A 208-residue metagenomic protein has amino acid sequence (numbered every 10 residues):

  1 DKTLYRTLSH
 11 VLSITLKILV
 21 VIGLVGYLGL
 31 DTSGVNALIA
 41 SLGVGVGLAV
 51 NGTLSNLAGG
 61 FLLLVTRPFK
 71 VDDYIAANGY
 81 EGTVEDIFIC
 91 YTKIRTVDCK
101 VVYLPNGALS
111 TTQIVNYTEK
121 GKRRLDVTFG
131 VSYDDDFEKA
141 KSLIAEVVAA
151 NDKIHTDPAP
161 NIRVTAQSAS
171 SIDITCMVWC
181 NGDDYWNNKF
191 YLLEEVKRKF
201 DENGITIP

Functional and structural regions predicted by a protein language model:
D1-V65, V97, V101-K122: Membrane-contacting alpha-helices and adjoining membrane-interface segments in channel/transport-associated proteins
H10, T83, Q113, N161-R163: Residues located in well-ordered beta-strands
L12-T15, N36-I39, A76, D157-V164: Glycine/charge-rich, flexible interdomain linkers and switch-proximal surface loops that mediate coupling
L24, G29, L54, D72 (+6 more regions): Residue-level signature of catalytic and energy-coupling elements of molecular machines, predominantly ATP/GTP-dependent
V44, L48-G52, D134-E138, W186-Y191: Ordered, soluble secondary-structure elements with a strong preference for glycine-centered loop motifs and nearby
L64-T156: Soluble accessory domains appended to multi-pass membrane transport proteins
D135, A145, H155-P208: Solvent-exposed, non-transmembrane regulatory segments of membrane-associated proteins
